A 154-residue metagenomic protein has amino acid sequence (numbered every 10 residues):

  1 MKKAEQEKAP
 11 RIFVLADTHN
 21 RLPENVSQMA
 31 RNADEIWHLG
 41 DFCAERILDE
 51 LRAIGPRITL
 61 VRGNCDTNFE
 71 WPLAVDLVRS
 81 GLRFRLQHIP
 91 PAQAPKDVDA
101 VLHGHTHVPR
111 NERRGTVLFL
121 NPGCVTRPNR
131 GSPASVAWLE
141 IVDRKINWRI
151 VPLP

Functional and structural regions predicted by a protein language model:
M1-I58, D66-L73, S132-S135, D143: N-terminal active-site segment of His-dependent metallophosphoesterases
K2-A9, V78-S80, R113-R114, L120-P154: Binuclear metal-dependent phosphoesterase catalytic core
V14-A16, E35-D41, T59-N64, R85-H88 (+2 more regions): Active-site neighborhood of phospho(di)ester-bond hydrolases with catalytic His/Asp-centered motifs
R21-E24, N32, E45-R46, S80-L82 (+4 more regions): Binuclear metal-dependent hydrolase catalytic cores centered on His/Asp/Glu-rich metal-binding motifs
L48-G55, W71-L77, Q93-A100, L118-C124 (+2 more regions): Low-complexity, flexible helical/coil segments
R57-Q93: Helix-adjacent hinge/juxtasegments
A92, T106-P109, V125-R127: Short Gly/Pro-enriched loop/turn and capping motifs at secondary-structure junctions
K96-V98, L102-R114: Non-DNA-binding regulatory cores of transcription-related proteins, predominantly C-terminal effector-binding
